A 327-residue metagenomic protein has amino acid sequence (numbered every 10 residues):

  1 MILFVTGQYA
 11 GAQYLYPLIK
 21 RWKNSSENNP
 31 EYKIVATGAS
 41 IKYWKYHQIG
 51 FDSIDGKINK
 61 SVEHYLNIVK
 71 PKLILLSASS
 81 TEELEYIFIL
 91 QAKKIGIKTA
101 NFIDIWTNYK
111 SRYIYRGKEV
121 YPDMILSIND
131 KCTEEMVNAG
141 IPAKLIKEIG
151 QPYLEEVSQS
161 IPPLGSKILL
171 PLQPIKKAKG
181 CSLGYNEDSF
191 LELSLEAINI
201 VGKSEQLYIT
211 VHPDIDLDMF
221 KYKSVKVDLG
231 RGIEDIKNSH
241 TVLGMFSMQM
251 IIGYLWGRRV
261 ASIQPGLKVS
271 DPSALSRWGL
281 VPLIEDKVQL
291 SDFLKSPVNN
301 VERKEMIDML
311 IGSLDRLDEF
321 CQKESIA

Functional and structural regions predicted by a protein language model:
L3-V157, Q173, I215, Q249-I251 (+1 more regions): Active-site and donor-binding regions of nucleotide-sugar-utilizing enzymes
Q13-R21, L154-K221: Conserved catalytic-core segment of nucleotide-activated headgroup transferases in glycan assembly
N29-K33, V120-I125, Q206-L207, S239-T241 (+1 more regions): Short active-site oxyanion
D52-I58, K226-G230, G279-F293: Short acidic-hydrophobic, aromatic-tinged amphipathic segments that line or gate anion-handling sites
G56-V69, T210-W256: Donor nucleotide-activated moiety binding/catalytic core segment of transferases that use nucleotide-activated donors
P71, Y121-P122, A143, G165 (+2 more regions): Short, well-ordered alpha-helix to beta-strand connector turns
E119-P122, M248-L310: Catalytic binding pocket for nucleotide-activated donors in carbohydrate/polymer assembly enzymes
I307-A327: C-terminal alpha-helical cap of glycosyltransferases
